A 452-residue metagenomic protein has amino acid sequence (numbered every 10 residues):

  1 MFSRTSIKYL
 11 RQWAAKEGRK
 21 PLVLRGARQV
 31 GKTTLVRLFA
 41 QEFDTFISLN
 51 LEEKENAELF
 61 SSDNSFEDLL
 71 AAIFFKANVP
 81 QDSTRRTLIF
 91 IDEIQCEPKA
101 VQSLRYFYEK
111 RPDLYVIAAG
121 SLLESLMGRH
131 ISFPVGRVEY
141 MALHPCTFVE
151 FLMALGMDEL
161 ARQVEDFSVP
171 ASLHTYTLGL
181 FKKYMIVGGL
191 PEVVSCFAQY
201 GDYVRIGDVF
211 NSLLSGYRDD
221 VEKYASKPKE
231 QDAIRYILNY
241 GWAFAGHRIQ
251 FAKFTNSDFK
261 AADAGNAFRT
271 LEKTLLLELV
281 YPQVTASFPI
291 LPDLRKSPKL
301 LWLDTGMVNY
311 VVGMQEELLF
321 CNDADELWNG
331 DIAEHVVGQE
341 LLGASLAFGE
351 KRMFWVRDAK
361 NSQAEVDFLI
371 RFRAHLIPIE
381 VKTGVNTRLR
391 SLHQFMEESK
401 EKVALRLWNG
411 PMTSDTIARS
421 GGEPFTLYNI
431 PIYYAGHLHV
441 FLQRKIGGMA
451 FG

Functional and structural regions predicted by a protein language model:
M1-A15: N-terminal pre-Walker A segment at the start of P-loop NTPase domains
A14-L22, Q29, L38-T45, E272-G452: A cross-kingdom feature that marks ATP-driven nucleic-acid transaction machinery
K32: Conserved lysine of the Walker
E42-N56: Conserved catalytic segments around the Walker B and adjacent sensor/switch elements of P-loop NTPase domains
E53-R85: Short glycine-rich substrate-engagement loop in P-loop NTPases that contacts/grips substrate
F90, Y115-S121, A142: Structural recognition of the conserved hydrophobic beta-strand(s) that form the central parallel beta-sheet of P-loop
E124-Y140, M153-G156: Short regulatory helix/loop adjacent to the ATP-binding pocket of P-loop NTPases
M153-V336, G343-L346, M353-N361: Interdomain hinge/linker elements that couple catalytic modules in large macromolecular machines
